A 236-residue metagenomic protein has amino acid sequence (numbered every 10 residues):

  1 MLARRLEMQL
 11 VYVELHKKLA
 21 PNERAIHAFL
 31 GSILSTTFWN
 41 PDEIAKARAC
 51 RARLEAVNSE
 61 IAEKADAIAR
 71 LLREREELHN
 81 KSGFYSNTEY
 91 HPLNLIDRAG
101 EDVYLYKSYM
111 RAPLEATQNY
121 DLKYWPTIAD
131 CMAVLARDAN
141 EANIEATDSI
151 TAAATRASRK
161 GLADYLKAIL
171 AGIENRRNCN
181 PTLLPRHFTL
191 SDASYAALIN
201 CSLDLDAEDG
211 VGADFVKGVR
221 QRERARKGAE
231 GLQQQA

Functional and structural regions predicted by a protein language model:
M1-H187: Low-complexity, PEST-like segments
L34, F38, I199-L203, R224: Short alpha-helix boundary/capping elements
R156-A163, P185-A193, G210, D214-R222: Short, well-ordered coil↔helix boundary/capping segments
I173-S202, G210: Short, charged amphipathic recognition helices of the HTH superfamily and cognate SANT/SANTA-like modules
L205-A236: Major-groove recognition helix of helix-turn-helix-like DNA-binding domains
